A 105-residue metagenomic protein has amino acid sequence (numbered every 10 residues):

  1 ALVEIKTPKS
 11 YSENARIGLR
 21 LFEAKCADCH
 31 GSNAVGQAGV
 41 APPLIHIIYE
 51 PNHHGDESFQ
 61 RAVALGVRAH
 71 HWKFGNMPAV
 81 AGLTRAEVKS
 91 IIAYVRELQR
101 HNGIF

Functional and structural regions predicted by a protein language model:
A1-L21: Electrostatic cytochrome c docking/interface patches
I5-S10, A24-C26, G39-P42: Short acidic/polar alpha-helix capping motifs at helix-coil junctions
A15, L19, G31-A64, A79-G82: Gly/Gly-Pro-rich "capping" loops immediately C-terminal to redox-active cysteine motifs in periplasmic/lumenal
G18, F22-S32, M77, I91-V95: The canonical Cys-X-X-Cys-His
A38-I45, L65-L98, G103-F105: Axial heme c-ligation environment in periplasmic c-type cytochrome domains
